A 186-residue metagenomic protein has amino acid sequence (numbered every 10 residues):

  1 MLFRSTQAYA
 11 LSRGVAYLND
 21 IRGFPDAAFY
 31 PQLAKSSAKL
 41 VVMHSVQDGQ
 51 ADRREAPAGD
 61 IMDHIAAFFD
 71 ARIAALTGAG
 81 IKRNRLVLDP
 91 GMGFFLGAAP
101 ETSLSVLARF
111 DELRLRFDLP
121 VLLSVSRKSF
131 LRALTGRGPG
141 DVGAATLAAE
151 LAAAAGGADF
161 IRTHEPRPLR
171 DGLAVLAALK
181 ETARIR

Functional and structural regions predicted by a protein language model:
M1-L2: Short, small-residue-biased leader/transition segments that mark boundaries at the very start of proteins
L11-S12, A16-A74, F94-R186: Active-site-adjacent loop and "lid" segments of alpha/beta metabolic enzymes
D70-R85: Phosphate/pyrophosphate-binding loops at sites that engage ATP/ADP/AMP, CoA/4′-phosphopantetheine, polyphosphate
G91: Acidic/histidine-rich, metal-coordinating catalytic segments
